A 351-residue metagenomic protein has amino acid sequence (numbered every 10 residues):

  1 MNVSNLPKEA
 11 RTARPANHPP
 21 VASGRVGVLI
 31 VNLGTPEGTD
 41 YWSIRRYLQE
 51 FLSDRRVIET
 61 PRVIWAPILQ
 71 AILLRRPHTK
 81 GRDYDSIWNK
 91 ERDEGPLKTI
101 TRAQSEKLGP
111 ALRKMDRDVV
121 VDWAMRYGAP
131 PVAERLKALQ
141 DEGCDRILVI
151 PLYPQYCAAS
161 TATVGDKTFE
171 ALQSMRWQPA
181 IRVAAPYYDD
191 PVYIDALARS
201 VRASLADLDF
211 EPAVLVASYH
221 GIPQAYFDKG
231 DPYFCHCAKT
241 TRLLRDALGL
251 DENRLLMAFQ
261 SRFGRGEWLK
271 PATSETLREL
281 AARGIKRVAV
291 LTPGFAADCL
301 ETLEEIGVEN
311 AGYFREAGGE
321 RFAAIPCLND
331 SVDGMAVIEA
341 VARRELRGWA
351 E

Functional and structural regions predicted by a protein language model:
N2-E351: Active-site-proximal alpha-helix that buttresses catalytic centers in soluble enzyme cores
